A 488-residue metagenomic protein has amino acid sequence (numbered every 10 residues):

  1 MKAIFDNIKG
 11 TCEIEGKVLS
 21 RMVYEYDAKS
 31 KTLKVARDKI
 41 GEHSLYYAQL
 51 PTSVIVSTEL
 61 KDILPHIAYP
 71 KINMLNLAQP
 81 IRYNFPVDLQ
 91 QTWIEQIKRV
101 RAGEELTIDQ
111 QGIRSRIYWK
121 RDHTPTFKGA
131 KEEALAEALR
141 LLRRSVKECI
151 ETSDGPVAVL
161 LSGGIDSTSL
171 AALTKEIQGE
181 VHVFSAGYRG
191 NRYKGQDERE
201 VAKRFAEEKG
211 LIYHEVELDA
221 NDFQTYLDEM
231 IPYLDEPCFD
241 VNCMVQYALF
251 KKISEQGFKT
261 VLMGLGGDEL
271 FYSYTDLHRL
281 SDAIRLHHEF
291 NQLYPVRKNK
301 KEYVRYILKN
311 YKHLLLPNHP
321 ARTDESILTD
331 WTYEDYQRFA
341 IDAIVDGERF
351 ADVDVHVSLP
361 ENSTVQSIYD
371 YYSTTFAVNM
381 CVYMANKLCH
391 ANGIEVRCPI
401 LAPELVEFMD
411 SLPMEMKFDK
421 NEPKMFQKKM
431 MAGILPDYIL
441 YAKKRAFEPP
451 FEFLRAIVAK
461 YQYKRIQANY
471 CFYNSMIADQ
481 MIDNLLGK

Functional and structural regions predicted by a protein language model:
M1-D228, P232-Y233, Q246, G433 (+1 more regions): Cysteine-centered catalytic environments shared across enzyme families
A3-T11, P65, E95-R101, G257-T260 (+1 more regions): Adenosyl-5′-phosphate
D38-K39, A248-L315, C381-L405: Active-site adenylate/phosphate-handling loop in enzymes that bind or generate adenylated species
Y69, S153, V157, E215 (+6 more regions): Short, surface-exposed helix-loop/turn micro-motifs enriched in polar/charged residues
N73-M74, K131-A138, L170, E198 (+10 more regions): Hydrophobic (often cysteine-bearing) scaffold residues that line and stabilize catalytic clefts of nucleotide/cofactor
T174-Q178, H278, P413: Active-site catalytic pocket residues across diverse enzymes, especially alpha/beta-hydrolases
F223-C243, Y247-A248, T332-A343, V353-D354: Mobile, glycine- and charge-enriched loop segments and immediately flanking short secondary-structure elements within
D228-P232, E255, D276-H278, L454-A456: Short low-complexity, flexible loop/linker segments enriched in glycine and/or proline with clustered acidic
